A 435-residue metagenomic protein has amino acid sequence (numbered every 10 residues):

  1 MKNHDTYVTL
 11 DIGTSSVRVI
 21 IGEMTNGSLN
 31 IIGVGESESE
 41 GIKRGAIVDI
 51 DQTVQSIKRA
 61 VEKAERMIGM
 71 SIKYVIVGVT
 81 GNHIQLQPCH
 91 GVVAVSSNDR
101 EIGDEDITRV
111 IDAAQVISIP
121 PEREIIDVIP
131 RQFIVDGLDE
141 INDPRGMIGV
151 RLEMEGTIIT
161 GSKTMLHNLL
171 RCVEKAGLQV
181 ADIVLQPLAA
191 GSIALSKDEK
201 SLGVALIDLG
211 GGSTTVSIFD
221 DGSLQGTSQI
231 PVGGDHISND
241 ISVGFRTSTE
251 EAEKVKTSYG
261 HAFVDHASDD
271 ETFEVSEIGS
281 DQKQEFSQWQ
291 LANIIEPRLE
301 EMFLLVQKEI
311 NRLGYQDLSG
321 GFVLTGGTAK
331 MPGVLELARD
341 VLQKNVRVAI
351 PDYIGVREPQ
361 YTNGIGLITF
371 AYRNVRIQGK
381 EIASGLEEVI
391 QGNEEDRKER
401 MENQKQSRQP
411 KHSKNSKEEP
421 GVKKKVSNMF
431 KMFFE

Functional and structural regions predicted by a protein language model:
M1-S16, I20-V75, V79-V204, S248-T249 (+2 more regions): Nucleotide/phosphate-binding catalytic cleft detector across ATP-hydrolyzing and phosphate-transferring enzymes
T9-L10, V19, V77, V173 (+5 more regions): Residue-level signature of catalytic and energy-coupling elements of molecular machines, predominantly ATP/GTP-dependent
L10-S16, V79-T80, D198, L206-S213 (+3 more regions): A short acidic Gly-Thr/Ser loop motif
S16, T80, G161, F263 (+1 more regions): Glycine-rich phosphate-binding loops at beta-strand->alpha-helix junctions
V61-K73, F303, Q307-S319: Phosphate/pyrophosphate-binding loops at sites that engage ATP/ADP/AMP, CoA/4′-phosphopantetheine, polyphosphate
P231-E251: A conserved active-site cap/scaffold subdomain adjacent to cofactor or substrate pockets
K308-G320, M331-V346: ATP-binding/phosphotransfer module of carbohydrate and carboxylate kinases, centering on a glycine-rich
P351-G392: Glycine-rich phosphate-binding/hydrolytic loop that grips phosphoryl groups
